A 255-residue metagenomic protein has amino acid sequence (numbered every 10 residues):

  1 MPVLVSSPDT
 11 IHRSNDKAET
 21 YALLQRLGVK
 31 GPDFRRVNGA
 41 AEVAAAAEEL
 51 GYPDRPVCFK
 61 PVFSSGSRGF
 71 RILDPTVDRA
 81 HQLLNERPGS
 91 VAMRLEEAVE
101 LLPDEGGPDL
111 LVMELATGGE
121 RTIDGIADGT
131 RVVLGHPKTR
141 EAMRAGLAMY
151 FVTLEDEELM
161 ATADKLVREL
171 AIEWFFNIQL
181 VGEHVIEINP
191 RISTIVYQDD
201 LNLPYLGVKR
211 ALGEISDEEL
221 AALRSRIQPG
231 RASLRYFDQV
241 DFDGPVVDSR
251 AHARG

Functional and structural regions predicted by a protein language model:
M1-S6, A41-A44: ATP-binding N-terminal substructure of ATP-dependent carboxylate-amine bond-forming enzymes
V5, G31, R55-V57, D217-A221: A short alpha-helix-loop-beta-strand transition element characteristic of N-terminal alpha/beta dinucleotide-binding
S7-H12: Short, acidic/turn-prone active-site loops that include or flank metal/cofactor- and phosphate-binding residues
R13-L110, G129: Active-site nucleotide/adenylate-binding loops and adjacent lid/helix of ATP-dependent enzymes
P32, R68, R121-I123, F176 (+1 more regions): Change "...and in nucleic-acid phosphodiester-cleaving endonucleases..." to "...and in nucleic-acid processing enzymes
S65, G119, I192: Glycine-rich nucleotide phosphate-binding loop and flanking beta-alpha elements of Rossmann-like dinucleotide-binding
L83-R168, G182-H184: Phosphate-binding site of ATP-dependent enzymes
A142-A145, Y150-G255: ATP-dependent carboxylate activation and anion-phosphoryl transfer catalytic cores that bind Mg-ATP to form
